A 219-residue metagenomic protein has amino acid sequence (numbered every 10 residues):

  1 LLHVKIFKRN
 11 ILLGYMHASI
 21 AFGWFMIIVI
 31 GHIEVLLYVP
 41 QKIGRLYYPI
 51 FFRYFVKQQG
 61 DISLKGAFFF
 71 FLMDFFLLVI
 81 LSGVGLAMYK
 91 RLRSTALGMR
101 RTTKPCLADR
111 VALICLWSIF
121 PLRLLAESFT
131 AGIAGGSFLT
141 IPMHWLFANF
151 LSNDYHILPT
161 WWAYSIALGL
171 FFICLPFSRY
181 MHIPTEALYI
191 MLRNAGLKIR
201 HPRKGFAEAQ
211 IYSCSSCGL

Functional and structural regions predicted by a protein language model:
L1-E208: Membrane-embedded alpha-helical bundles of multi-pass integral membrane proteins
A207-L219: Cysteine-centered iron-sulfur cluster-binding motifs in ferredoxin-type domains/subunits of redox enzymes
